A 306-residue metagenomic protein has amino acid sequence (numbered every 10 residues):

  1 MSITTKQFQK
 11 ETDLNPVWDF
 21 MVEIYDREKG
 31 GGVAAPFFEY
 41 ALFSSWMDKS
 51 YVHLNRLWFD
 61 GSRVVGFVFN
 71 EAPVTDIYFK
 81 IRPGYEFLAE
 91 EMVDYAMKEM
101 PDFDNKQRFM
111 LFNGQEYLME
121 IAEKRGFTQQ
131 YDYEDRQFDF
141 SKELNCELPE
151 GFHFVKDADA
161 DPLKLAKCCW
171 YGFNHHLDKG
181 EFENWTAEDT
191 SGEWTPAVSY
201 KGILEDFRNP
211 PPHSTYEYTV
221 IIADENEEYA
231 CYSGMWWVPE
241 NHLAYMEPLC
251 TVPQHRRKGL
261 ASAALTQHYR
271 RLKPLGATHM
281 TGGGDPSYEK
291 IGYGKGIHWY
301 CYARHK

Functional and structural regions predicted by a protein language model:
M1-Y40, E147-V198: Short amphipathic alpha-helix that is part of the acyltransferase structural core
K6-L14, I24-M100, D224-E225, A230-E247 (+1 more regions): Conserved donor-binding loop and adjoining core beta-sheet/short helix segment in diverse acyl/aminoacyl transferases
L42-L57, G61-R63, T190-K201, R208-I221 (+2 more regions): A short helix-loop-beta-strand connector motif used in the catalytic cores of GNAT acetyltransferases and, in some
H53, D104, E217, P274-A277: Short, high-confidence coil segments that cap the C-terminus of an alpha-helix and link into the following beta-strand
E71-T75, P83-F152, A158, W299-K306: Acyl-donor-binding surface of acyltransferase catalytic domains
E86-K98, T251-P253, R257-P274, K290: Conserved acetyl-CoA-binding loop-helix of GNAT-fold acetyltransferases
Q107-L111, M246, H279-G284: Conserved hydrophobic beta-strand within the GNAT/NAT acetyltransferase core sheet that lines the active-site cleft
